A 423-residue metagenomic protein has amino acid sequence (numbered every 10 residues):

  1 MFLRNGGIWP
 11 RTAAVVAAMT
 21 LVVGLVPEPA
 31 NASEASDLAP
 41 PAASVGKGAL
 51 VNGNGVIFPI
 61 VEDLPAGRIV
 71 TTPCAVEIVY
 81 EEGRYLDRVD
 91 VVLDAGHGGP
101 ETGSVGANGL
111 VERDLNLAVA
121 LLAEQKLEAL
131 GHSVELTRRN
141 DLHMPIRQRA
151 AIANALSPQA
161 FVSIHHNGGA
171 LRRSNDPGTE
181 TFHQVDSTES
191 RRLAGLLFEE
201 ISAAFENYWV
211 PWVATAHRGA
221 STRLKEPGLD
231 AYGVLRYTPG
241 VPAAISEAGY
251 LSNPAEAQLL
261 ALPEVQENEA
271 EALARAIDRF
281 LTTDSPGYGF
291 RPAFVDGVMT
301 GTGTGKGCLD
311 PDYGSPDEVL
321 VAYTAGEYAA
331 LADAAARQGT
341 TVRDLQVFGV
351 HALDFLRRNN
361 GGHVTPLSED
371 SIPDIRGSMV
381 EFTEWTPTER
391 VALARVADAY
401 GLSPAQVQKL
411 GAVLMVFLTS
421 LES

Functional and structural regions predicted by a protein language model:
F2-D354, G361-D370, R376-E384, A392-R395 (+3 more regions): Catalytic-site microenvironment of enzymes that process N-acetyl-hexosamine-containing cell-wall polysaccharides
